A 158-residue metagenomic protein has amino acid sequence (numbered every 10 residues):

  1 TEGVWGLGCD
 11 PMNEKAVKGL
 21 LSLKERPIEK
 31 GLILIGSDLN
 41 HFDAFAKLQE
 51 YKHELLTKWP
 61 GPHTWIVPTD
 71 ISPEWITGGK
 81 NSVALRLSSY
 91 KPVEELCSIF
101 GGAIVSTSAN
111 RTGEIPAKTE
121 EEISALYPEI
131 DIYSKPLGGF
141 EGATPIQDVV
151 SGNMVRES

Functional and structural regions predicted by a protein language model:
T1-S158: Active-site-adjacent structural elements in enzyme catalytic cores
